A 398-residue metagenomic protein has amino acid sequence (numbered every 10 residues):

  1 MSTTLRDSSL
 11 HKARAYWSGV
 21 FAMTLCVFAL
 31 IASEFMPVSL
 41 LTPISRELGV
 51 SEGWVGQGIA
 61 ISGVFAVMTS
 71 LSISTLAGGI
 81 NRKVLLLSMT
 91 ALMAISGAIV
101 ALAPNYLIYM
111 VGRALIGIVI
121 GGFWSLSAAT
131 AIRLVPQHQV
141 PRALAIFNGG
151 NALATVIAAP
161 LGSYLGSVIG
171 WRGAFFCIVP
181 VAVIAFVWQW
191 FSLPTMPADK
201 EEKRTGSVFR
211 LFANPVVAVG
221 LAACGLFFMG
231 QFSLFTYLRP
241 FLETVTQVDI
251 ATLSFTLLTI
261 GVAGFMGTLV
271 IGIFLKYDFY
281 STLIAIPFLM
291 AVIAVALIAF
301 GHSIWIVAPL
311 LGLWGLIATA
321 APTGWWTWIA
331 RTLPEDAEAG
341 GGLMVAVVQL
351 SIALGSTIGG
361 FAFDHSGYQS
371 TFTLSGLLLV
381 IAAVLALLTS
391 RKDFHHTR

Functional and structural regions predicted by a protein language model:
G49, N81, L102-I108, Q247 (+1 more regions): Helix-breaking motifs and short loop linkers at transmembrane-helix boundaries and internal kinks in secondary membrane
M68-L107: Conserved MFS/SLC helix-loop-helix module at the cytosolic interface between two early adjacent transmembrane helices
T69-R82, G267-F279, F363: Helix-to-loop junctions at the C-terminal end of transmembrane segments in multipass secondary transporters
S96, L107-I116, W305-L313: Paired small-residue
I108, Q137-H138, A145-F191: Helix-loop-helix hairpin linking two adjacent transmembrane segments in secondary transporters
G112-G150: Cytoplasmic helix-loop-helix junction between adjacent transmembrane helices in 12-TM secondary transporters
S281-G324: C-terminal transmembrane helical hairpin of 12-TM major facilitator-type secondary transporters
T332-Y368, S375: A late C-terminal transmembrane helix in Major Facilitator Superfamily
